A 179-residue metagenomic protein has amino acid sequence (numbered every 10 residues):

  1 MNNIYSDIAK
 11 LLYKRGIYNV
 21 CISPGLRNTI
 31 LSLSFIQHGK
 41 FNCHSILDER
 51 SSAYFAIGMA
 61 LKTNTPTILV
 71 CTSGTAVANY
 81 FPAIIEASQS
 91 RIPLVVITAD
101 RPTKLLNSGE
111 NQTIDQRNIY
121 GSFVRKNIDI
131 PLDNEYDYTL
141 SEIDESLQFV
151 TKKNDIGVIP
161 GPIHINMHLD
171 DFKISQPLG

Functional and structural regions predicted by a protein language model:
M1-G179: N-terminal alpha/beta PP-like core and its mobile active-site loop of ThDP/TPP-dependent enzymes
